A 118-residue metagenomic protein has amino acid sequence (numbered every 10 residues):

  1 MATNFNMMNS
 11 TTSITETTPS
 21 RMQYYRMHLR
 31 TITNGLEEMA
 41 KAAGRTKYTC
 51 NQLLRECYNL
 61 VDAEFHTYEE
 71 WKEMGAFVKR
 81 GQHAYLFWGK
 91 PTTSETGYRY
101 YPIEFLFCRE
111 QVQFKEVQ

Functional and structural regions predicted by a protein language model:
A2-Q118: N-terminal accessory/interface modules of nucleic-acid-binding and processing proteins
